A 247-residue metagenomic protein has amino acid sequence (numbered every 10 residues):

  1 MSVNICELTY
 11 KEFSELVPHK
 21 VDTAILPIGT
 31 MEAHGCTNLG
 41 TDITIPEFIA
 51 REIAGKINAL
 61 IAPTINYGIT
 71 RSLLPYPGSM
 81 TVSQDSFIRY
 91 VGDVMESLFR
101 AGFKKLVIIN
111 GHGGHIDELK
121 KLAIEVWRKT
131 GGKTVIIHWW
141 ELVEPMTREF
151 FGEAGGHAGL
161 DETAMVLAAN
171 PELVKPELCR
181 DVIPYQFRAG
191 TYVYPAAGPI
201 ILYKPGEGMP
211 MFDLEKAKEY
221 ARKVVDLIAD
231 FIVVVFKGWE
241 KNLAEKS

Functional and structural regions predicted by a protein language model:
M1-D85, R89-V107, G113-S247: Extended, histidine- and acidic-residue-enriched regions that form the cofactor-binding/catalytic faces
